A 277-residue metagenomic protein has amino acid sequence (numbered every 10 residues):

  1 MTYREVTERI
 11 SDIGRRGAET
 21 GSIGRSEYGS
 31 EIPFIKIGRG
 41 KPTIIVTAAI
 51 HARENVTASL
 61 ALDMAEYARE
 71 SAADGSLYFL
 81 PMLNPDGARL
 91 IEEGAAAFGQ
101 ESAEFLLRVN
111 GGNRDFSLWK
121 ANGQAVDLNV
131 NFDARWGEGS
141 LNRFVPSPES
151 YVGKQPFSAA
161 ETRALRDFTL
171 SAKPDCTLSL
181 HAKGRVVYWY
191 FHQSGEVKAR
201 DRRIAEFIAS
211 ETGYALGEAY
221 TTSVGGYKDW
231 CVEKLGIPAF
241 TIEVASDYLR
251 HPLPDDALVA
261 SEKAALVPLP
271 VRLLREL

Functional and structural regions predicted by a protein language model:
M1-I32: Short glycine- and acidic-rich boundary segments immediately preceding or forming the N-terminal edge of structured
E5, S59-D63, G123, D127 (+6 more regions): Extracytoplasmic/secreted proteins, especially bacterial periplasmic and envelope-associated proteins
P33-P42, A49: Short beta-strand-to-loop junctions in surface cap/lid or active-site-entrance loops
K41, N55-A58, R69-Q193, V197 (+2 more regions): Active-site/substrate-binding loop(s) of hydrolase catalytic cores
T43-I45, F240: Conserved beta-strand elements of the Class I
T47, A52-R53: Short alpha-beta junction capping motif
S171, C176-S179, V186-K198, T221-L277: Active-site-adjacent mobile loop/cap segments within catalytic or ligand-binding domains
I204-A219: Short, flexible loop segments at boundaries between secondary-structure elements
